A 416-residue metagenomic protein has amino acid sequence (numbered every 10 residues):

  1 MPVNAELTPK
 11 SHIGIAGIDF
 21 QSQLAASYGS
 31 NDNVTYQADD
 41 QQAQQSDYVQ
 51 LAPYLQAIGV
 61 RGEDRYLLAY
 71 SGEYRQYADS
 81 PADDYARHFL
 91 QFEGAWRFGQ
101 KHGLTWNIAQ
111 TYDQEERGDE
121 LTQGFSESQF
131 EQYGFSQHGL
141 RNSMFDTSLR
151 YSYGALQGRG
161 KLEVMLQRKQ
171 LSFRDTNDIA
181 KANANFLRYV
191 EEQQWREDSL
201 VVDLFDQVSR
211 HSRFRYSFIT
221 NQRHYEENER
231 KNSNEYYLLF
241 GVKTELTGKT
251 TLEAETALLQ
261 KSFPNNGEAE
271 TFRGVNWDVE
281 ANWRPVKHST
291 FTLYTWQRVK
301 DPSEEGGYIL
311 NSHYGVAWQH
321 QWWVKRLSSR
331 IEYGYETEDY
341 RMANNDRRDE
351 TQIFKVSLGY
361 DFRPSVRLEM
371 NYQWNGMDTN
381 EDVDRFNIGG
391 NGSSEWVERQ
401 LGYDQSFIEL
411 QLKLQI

Functional and structural regions predicted by a protein language model:
I13-D32, R65-L67: Transmembrane beta-strand segments of Gram-negative outer membrane beta-barrel proteins
I15-G17, Q42-Q50, P81-F89, H138-M144 (+9 more regions): Transmembrane beta-barrel outer-membrane domains
A26-V34, G59-E63, G72-A78, Q110-E116 (+8 more regions): Transmembrane beta-strands of outer-membrane beta-barrel pores
Y28, L55-R61, G94-F98, L149-A155 (+7 more regions): Residue-level signature of outer-membrane beta-barrel architecture
N33-Q41, A78-Y85, E116-F125, F173-Y189 (+5 more regions): Outer-membrane beta-barrel translocator domains and adjoining extracellular loop/strand segments of Gram-negative
V49-L55, H88-F92, S143-L149, R196-V202 (+7 more regions): Hydrophobic, lipid-facing positions within transmembrane beta-strands of outer-membrane proteins
E63-Y66, Q100-W106, L156-L162, S172 (+5 more regions): Repeated loop/turn-to-beta-strand initiation elements of outer-membrane beta-barrel proteins
Q400-I416: Outer-membrane beta-barrel "beta-signal"
